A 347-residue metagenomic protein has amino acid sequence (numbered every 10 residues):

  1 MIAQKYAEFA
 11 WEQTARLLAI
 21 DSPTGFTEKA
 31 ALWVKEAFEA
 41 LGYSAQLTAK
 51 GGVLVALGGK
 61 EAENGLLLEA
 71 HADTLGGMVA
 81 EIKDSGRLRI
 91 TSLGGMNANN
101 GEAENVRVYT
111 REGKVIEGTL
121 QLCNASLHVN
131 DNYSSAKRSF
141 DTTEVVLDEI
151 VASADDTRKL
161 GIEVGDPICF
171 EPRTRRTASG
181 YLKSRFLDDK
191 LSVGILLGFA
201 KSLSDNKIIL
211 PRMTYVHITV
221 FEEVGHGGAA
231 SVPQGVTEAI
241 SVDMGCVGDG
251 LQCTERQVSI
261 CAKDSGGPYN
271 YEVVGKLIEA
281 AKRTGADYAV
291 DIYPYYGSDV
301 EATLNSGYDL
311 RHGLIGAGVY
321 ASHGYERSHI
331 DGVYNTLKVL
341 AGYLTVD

Functional and structural regions predicted by a protein language model:
M1-D347: N-terminal hydrophobic/helix-forming segments and targeting peptides
